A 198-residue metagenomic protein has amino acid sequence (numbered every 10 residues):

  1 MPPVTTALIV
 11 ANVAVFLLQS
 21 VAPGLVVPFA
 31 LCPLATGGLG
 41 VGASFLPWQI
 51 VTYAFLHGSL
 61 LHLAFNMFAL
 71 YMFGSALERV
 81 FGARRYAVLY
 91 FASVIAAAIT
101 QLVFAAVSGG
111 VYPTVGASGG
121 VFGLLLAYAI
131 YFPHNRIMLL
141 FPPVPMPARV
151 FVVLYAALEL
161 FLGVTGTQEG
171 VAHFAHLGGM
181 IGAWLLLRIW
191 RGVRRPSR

Functional and structural regions predicted by a protein language model:
M1-R198: A detector for small-residue-rich transmembrane helices and their helix-helix packing motifs
